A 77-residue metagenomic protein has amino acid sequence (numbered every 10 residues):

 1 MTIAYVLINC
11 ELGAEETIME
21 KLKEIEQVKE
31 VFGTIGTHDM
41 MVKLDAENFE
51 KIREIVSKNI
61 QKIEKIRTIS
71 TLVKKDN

Functional and structural regions predicted by a protein language model:
M1-N77: A compositional/biophysical signature of low hydrophobicity enriched in polar/charged and small residues
